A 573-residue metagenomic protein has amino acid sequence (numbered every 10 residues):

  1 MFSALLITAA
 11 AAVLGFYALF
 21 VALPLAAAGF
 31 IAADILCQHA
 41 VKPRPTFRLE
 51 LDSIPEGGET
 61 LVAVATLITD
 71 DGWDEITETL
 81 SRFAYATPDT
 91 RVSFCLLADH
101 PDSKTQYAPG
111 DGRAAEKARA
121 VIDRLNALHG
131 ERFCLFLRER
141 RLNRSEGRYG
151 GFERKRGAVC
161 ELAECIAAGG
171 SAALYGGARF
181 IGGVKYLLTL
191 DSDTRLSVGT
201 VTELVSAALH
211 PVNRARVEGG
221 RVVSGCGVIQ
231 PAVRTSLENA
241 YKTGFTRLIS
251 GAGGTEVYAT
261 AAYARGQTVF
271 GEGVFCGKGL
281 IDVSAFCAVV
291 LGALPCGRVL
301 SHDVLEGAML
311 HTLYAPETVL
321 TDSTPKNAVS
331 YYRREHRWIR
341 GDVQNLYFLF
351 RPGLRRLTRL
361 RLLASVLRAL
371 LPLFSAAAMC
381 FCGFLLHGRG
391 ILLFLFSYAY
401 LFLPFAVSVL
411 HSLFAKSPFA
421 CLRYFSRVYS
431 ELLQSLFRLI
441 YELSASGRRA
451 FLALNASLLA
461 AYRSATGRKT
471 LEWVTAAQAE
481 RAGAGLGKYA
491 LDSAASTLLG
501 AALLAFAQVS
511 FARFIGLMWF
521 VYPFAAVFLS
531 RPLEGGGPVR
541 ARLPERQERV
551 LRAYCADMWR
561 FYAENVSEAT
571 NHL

Functional and structural regions predicted by a protein language model:
M1-F2, R355-L363: Cytosolic-side membrane-insertion boundary helix
L6-V41, L367-T466, A495-V539: Membrane-embedded multi-pass helical conduit in multi-pass membrane proteins, especially envelope-biosynthetic
R44-L354: Internal catalytic domains of large membrane-associated glycosyltransferases
E50-D89, S93, F437-N455, R549-L573: Acidic, Ser/Thr-rich low-complexity segments on the non-lumenal side of membrane proteins
T79-F94, A456-G483, A505-L517: Hydrophobic alpha-helical transmembrane segments and immediately flanking/interface helices in integral membrane
R148, G169-G177, R468-L498: Generic long, charged, amphipathic alpha-helical segments
A261, R265, P295, K326 (+4 more regions): Membrane-proximal soluble regions of multi-pass membrane proteins
A541-R549: Activation on extended, non-transmembrane soluble regions of large proteins
